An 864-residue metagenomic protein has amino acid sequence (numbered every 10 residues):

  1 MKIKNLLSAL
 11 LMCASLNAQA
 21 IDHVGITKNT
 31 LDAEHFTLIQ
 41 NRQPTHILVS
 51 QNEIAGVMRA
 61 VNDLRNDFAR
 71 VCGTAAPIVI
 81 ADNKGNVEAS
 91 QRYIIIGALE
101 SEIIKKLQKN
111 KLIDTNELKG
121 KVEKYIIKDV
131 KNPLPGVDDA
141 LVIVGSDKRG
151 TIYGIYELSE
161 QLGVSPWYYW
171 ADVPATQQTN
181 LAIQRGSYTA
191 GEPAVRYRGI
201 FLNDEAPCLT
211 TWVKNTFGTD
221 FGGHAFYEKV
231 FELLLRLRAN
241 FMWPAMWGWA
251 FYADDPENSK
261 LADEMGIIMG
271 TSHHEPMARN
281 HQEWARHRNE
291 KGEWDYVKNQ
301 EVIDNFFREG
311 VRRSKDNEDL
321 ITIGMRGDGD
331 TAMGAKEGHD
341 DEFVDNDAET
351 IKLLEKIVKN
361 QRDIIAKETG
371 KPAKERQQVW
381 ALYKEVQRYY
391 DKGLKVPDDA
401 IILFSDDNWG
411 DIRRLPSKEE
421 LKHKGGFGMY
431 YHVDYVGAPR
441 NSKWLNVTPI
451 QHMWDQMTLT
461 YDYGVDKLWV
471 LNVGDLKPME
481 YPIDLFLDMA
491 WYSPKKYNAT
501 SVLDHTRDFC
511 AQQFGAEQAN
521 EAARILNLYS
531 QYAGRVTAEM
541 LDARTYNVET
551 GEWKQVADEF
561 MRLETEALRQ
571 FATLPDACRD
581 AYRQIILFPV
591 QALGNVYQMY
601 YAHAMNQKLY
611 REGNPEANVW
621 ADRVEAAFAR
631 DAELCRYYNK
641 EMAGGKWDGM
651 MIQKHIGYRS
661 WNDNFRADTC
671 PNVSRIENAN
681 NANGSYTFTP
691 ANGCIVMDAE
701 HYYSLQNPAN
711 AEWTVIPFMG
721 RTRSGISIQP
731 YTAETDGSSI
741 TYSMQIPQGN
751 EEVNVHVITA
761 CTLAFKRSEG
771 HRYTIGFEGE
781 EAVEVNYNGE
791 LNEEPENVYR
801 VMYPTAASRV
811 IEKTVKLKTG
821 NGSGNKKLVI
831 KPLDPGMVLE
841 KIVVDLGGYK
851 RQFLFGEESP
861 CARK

Functional and structural regions predicted by a protein language model:
M1-D22: Bacterial Sec-dependent N-terminal signal peptides
Q19-E192: Contiguous, structured surface segment used for ligand recognition
L38-I54, T210-K214, G329-F343: Acidic/histidine-rich, surface-exposed loop or edge segments in extracytoplasmic proteins
K111-N299, K315, V379-Y383, G393-D411 (+4 more regions): Feature activates predominantly on carbohydrate-active enzymes
A175-A182, M246-W247, A253-P256, L261-E264 (+5 more regions): Gly/Pro-rich turn-and-neighbor structural signature
L235, N240-W243, W249-A250, E257 (+3 more regions): Structured mid-domain segments that build the active-site/substrate or prosthetic-cofactor binding neighborhood
W553-T689: Histidine-centered catalytic/metal-binding microenvironments
S660-K864: Extracytoplasmic
